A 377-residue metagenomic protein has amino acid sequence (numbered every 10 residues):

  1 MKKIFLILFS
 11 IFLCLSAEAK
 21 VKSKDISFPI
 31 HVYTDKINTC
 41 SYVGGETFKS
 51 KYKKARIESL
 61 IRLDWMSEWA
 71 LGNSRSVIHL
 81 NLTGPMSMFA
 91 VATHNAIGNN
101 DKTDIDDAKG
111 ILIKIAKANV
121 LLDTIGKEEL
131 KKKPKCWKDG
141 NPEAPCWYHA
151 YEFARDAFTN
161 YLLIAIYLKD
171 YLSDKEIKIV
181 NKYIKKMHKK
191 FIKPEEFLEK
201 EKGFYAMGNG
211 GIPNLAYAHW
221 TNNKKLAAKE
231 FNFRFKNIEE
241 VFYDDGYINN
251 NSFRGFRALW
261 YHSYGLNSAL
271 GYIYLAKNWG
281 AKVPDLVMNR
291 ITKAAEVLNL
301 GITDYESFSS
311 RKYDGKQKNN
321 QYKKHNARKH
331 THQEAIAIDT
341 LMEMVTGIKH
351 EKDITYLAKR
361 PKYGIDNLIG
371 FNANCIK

Functional and structural regions predicted by a protein language model:
M1, P145, F253-F256: Short coil/turn segments at secondary-structure junctions
K2-I7: Sec-dependent signal peptide recognition, specifically the positively charged N-region followed immediately by
F9-E18: Hydrophobic h-region of N-terminal signal peptides that target proteins for export in Gram-negative bacteria
K20-K200, I273-N278, V283-K377: Extracellular glycan-targeting catalytic surfaces
Y151-S263: Active-site cradle of extracellular carbohydrate-active enzymes
Y217-H219, K225, N232-F235, R257-A276 (+2 more regions): Extracytoplasmic, non-cytosolic globular domains
